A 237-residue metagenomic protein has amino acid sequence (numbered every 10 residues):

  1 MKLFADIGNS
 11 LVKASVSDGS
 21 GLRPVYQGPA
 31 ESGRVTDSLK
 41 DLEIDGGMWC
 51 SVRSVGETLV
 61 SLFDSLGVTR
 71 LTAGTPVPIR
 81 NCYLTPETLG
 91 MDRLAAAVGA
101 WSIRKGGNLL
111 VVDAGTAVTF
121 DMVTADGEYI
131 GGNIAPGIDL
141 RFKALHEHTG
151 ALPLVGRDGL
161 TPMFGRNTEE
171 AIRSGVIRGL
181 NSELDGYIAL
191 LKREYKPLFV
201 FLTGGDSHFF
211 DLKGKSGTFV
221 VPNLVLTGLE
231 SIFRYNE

Functional and structural regions predicted by a protein language model:
M1-N9, S15, G21-L109, D126-A144 (+1 more regions): Nucleotide/phosphate-binding catalytic cleft detector across ATP-hydrolyzing and phosphate-transferring enzymes
V12-V16, V118-V123: Short beta-strand scaffold segments in enzyme catalytic cores
V112: Catalytic metal- and UDP-sugar-binding loop of GT-A-like glycosyltransferases, i.e., residues flanking the conserved
